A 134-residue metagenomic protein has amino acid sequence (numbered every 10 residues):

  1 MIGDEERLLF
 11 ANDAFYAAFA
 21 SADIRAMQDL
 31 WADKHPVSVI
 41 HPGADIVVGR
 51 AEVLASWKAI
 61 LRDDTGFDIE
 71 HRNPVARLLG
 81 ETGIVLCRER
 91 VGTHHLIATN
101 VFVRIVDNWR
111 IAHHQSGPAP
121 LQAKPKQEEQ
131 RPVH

Functional and structural regions predicted by a protein language model:
I2-D29, V37-H134: A beta-strand edge to alpha-helix "cap/lid" segment located at domain peripheries
A32: Helix-to-beta-strand junctions that scaffold the AdoMet/dcAdoMet cofactor pocket in Class I SAM-dependent enzymes
